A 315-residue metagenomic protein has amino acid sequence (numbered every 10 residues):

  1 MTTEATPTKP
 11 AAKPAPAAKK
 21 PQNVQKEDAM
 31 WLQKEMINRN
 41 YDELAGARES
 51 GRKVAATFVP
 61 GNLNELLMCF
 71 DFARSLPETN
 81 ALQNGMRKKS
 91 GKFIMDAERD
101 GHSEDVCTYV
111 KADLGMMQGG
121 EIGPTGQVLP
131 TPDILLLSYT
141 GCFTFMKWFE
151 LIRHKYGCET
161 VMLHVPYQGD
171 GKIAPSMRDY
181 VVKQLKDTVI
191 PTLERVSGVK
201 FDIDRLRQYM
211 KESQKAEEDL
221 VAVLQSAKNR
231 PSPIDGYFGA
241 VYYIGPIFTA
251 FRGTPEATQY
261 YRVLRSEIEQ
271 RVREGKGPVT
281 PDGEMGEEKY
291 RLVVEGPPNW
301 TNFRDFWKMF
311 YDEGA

Functional and structural regions predicted by a protein language model:
T2-E4, T8-F201: Trp/Phe/Arg-rich N-terminal binding region typifying the photolyase-homology
T2-K53, V182, K186-A315: A charged, amphipathic alpha-helical module
